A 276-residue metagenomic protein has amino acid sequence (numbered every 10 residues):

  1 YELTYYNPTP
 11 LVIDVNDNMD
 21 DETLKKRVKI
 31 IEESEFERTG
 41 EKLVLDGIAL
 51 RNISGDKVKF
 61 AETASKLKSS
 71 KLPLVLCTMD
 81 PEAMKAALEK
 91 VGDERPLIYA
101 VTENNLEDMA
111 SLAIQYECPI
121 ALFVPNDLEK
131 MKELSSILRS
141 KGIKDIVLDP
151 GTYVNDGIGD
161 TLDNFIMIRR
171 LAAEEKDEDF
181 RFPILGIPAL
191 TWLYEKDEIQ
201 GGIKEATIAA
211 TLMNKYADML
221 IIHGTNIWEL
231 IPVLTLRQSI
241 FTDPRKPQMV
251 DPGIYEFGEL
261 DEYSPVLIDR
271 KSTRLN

Functional and structural regions predicted by a protein language model:
Y1-K132: Active-site beta->alpha loop and helix N-cap motifs at the rims of alpha/beta catalytic domains
L11-V15, S264-R270: Short hydrophobic beta-strand segments
R27, I31, K59-K66, A83 (+3 more regions): A general structural detector for well-ordered alpha-helical segments in enzyme core domains, enriched
E37-I48, D145, E174-P183, L220: Flexible, glycine/charged-enriched surface loops at secondary-structure junctions
T102-A172, D243-M249, Y263: Conserved anion-binding
E178-H223, I227-Q238, D251: Active-site-adjacent loop and "lid" segments of alpha/beta metabolic enzymes
T235-L260: Long, charged amphipathic helices and adjacent flexible linkers at domain junctions
T273-N276: Conserved small/polar residues in nucleotide/adenosyl-binding loops
